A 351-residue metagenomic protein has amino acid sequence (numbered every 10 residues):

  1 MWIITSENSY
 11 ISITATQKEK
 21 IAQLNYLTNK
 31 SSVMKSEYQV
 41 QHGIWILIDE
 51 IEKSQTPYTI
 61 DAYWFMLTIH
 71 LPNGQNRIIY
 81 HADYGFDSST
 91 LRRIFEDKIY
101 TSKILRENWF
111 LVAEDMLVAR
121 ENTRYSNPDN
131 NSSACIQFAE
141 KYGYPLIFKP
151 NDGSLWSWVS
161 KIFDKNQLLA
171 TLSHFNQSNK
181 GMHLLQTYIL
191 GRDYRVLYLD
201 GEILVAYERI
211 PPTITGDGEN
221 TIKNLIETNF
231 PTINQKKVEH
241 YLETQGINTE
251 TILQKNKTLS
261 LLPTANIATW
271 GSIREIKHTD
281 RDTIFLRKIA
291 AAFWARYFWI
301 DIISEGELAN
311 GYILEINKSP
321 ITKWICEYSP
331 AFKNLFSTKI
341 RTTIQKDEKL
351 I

Functional and structural regions predicted by a protein language model:
M1-S6: Intrinsically disordered, low-structural-confidence terminal and linker regions
Y10, T14, K18-A134, S154: Conserved N-proximal alpha/beta basic substrate-recognition cap immediately N-terminal to, or forming the N-lobe
P57, R195, D301-I303: Short, surface-exposed charged micro-motifs
A62, Y198-L199, S304: Generic beta-strand structural signal
I69-I79, R195-L199, I203-V205, L308-W324: A short beta-strand motif that forms the metal-chelation/ATP-contact edge of phosphoryl-transfer active sites
H81, L91-Q235, D280-T283: Active-site nucleotide/adenylate-binding loops and adjacent lid/helix of ATP-dependent enzymes
T221-W270: Extended, charge-rich helix/loop segments that form flexible, surface "patches" used to engage negatively charged
T249, K255, L261-F285, A290-Y297 (+1 more regions): C-terminal active-site "lid" helix and adjoining low-complexity regulatory extension at the edge of ATP-using catalytic
